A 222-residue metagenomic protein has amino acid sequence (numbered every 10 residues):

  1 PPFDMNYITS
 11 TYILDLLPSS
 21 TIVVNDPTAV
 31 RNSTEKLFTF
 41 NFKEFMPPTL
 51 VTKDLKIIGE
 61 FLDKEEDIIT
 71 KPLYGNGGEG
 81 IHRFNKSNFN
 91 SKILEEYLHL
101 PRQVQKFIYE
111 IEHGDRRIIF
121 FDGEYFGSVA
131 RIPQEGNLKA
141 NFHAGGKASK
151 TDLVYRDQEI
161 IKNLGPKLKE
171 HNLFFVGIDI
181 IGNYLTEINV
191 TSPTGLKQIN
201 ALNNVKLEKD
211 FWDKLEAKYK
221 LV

Functional and structural regions predicted by a protein language model:
P1-V51, I57: Conserved N-proximal alpha/beta basic substrate-recognition cap immediately N-terminal to, or forming the N-lobe
S10-D15, T39, I58-G59, S91-E95 (+2 more regions): Short amphipathic alpha-helical segments and helix-helix/interface helices
T21-I22, E44-P47, E66-D67, R102 (+1 more regions): A structural micro-motif
P27-R31, R131-Q134, I181-Y184: Short glycine-enriched loops at secondary-structure junctions
P27-T28, L73, F107-I108, I119 (+2 more regions): Anionic group-transfer/hydrolysis microenvironments
K56, D63-D67, L73-I160, L164 (+1 more regions): Phosphate-binding site of ATP-dependent enzymes
V104-K106, D115-R116, H171-Y184: A short glycine-rich, hydrophobically flanked beta-strand micro-motif that places a catalytic Asp/Glu for divalent metal
Y155, P166-K169, I181-V222: C-terminal active-site "lid" helix and adjoining low-complexity regulatory extension at the edge of ATP-using catalytic
